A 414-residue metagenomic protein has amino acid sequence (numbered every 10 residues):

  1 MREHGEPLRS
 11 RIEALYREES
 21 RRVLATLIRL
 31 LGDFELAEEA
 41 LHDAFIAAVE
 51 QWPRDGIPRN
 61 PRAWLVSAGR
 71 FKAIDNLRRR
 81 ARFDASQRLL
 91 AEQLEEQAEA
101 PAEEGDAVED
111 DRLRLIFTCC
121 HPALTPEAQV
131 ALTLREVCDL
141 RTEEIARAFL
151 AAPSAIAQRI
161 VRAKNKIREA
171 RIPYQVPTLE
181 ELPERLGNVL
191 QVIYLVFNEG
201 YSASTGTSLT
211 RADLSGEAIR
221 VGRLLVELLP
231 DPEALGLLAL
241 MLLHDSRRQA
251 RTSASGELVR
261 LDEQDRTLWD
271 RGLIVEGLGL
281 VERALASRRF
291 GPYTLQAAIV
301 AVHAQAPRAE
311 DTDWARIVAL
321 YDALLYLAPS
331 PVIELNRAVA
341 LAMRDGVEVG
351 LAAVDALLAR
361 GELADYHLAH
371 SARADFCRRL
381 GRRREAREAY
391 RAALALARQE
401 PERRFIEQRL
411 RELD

Functional and structural regions predicted by a protein language model:
R2-A25, E35, P183-Q191, L195: A short, charge-rich alpha-helical start-of-domain segment used by transcription regulators
L15-F34, A47-Q51, F117, H121 (+2 more regions): Amphipathic, Lys/Arg- and hydrophobic-enriched alpha-helical face
H42-A48, R59-R79, F83-R88, K164: Σ70-family region 2.3-2.4 aromatic/basic alpha-helix that recognizes the −10 promoter and nucleates DNA melting
R80, R88-E127, E136-E144, A151-D322: Amphipathic helix-loop-helix modules that constitute alpha-helical solenoid scaffolds
A131-L132: A short pre-motif secondary-structure segment
L237, M241-H244, Q296, V300 (+4 more regions): "A position-specific structural signal for the A-helix of alpha-solenoid helical repeats
